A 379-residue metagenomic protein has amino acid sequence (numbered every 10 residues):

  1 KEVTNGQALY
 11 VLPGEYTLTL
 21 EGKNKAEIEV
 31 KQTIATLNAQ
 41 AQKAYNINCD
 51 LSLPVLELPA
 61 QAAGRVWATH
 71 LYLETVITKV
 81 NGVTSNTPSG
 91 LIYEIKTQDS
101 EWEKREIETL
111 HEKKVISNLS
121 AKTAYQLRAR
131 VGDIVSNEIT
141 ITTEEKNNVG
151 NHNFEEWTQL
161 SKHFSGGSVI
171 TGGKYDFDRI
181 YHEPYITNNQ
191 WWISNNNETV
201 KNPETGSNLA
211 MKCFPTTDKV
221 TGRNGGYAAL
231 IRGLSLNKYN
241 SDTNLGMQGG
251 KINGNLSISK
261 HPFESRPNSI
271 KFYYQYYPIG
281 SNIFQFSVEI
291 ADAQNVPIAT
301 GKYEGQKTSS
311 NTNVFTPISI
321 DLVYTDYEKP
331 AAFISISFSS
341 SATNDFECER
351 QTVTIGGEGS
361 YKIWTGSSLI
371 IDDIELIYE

Functional and structural regions predicted by a protein language model:
K1-I34, S309, T316-L322: Tryptophan-paired
G22, I116-V135: Beta-strand-rich modules
L51-S85, S136-G150: Pro/Thr/Ser/Gly-rich low-complexity, intrinsically disordered linker/stalk tracts
S136-T205: Extracellular carbohydrate-recognition regions
E155-Q159, V220, R232-L236, S265 (+2 more regions): Solvent-exposed strand-to-loop "edge" motifs in beta-rich extracellular domains
Y276-I283, N295: Extended, low-complexity, turn-rich repeat/linker tracts enriched in Gly/Pro/Ser/Thr and Asp/Glu that occur
N295-E349, W364: Extracellular carbohydrate recognition and processing domains and analogous Trp-centered ligand-binding platforms
A342-Y378: Extracellular carbohydrate recognition
